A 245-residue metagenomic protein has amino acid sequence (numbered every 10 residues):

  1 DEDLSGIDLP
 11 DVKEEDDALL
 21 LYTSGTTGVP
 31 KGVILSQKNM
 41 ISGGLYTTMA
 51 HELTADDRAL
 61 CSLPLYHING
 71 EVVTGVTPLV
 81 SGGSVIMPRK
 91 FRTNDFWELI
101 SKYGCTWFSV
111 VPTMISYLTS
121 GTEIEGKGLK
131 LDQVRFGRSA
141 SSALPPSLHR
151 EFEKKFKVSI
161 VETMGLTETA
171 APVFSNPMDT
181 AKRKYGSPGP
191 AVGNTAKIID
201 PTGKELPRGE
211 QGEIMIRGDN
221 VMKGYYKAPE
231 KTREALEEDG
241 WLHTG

Functional and structural regions predicted by a protein language model:
D3-Y22, V29, E52-R58, R208: Conserved pre-ATP/AMP-binding loop-to-beta segment of ANL
D17, T23-T26, A59, L65 (+6 more regions): Conserved S/T- and glycine-rich ATP-binding loop of Class I adenylate-forming
A18-S42: Conserved AMP-binding A3 loop
K31-I34, C61-S62, S84-K90, V161: Short beta-strand->loop structural element characteristic of the AMP-binding/adenylate-forming
I41-R58, I68-T106, S120-G121, E125: Conserved AMP-binding/adenylation subdomain of ANL enzymes
C105-V110, T119-R183, K197, T202: Gly/Ser/Thr-rich phosphate-binding loop
A191, T202-G209, M215-G245: Conserved ATP-binding/catalytic segment of the ANL
